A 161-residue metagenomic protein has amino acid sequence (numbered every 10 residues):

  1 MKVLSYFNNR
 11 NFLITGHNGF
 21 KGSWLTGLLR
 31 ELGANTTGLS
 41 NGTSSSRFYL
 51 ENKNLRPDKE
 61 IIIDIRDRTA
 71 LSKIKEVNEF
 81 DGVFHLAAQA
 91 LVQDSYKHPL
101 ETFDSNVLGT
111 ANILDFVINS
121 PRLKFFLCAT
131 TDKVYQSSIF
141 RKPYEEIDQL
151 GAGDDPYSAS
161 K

Functional and structural regions predicted by a protein language model:
M1-K161: N-terminal Rossmann-like NAD(P)+-binding domain of SDR-like oxidoreductases, especially those catalyzing
